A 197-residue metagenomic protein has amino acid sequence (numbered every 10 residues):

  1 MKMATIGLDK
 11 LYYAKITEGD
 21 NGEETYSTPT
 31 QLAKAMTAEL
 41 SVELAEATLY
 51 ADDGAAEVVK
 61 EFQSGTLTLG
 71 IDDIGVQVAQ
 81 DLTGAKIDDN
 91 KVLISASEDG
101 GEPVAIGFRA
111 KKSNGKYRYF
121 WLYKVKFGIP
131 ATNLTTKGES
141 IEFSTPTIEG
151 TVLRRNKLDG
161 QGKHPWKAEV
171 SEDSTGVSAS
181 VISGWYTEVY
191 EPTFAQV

Functional and structural regions predicted by a protein language model:
K2-A79, F127-T145: Solvent-exposed edge beta-strands and adjacent loop segments that serve as assembly or binding interfaces
K10-L11, E24, T48, Y117 (+3 more regions): Intrinsically disordered, low-complexity segments enriched in small/polar residues
G19, K112, D159: Acidic surface patches and DE-rich sequence motifs
T25-Q31, Y119-V125, G162-S171: Short amphipathic beta-strand/extended segments with alternating polar/hydrophobic composition
M36, I106-F108, E169: Intrinsic disorder/low-complexity segments
S41, D81-G84, Y119-W121, N133-K137 (+1 more regions): Surface-exposed beta-strand edges and their flanking turn/coil or helix-capping segments
E57-Y123, G128-P130: Structured, beta-strand-rich domain cores that present glycine/charged loop surfaces used to bind extended ligands
P130-V197: Mixed-charge, glycine-accented linear interaction segment located at domain edges/termini
